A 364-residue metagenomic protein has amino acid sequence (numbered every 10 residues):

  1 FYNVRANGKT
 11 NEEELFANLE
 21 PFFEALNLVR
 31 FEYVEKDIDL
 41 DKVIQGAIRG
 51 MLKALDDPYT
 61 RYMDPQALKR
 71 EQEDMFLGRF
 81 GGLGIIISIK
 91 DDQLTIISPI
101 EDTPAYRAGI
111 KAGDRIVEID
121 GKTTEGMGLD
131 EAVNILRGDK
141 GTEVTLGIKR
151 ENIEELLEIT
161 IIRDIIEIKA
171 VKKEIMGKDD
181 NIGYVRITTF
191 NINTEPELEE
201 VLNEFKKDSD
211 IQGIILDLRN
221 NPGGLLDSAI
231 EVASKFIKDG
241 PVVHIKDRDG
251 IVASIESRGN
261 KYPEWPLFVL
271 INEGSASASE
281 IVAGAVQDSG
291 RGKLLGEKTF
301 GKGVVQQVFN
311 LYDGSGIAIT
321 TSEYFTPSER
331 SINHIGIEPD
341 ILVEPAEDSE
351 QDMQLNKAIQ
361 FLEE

Functional and structural regions predicted by a protein language model:
F1-Y59, D208-S209: Terminal targeting/pro-maturation regions of precursor/exported proteins
R30-T95, E143-T145, K149-T160, E167-K173: Extended, small/polar residue-biased N-terminal targeting/export presequences and adjacent propeptide/linker tracts
L77-I119: Glycine-rich active-site/cofactor-binding loop and its immediate structural neighborhood
T95-S98, Y106-A112, D120-T123, G128-K302 (+1 more regions): Cleft-lining beta-strand/loop regions that shape enzyme active-site pockets
D313, A318-S322: Short acidic, Pro/Gly- and aromatic-enriched capping/linker segments at domain boundaries
I332, D348, M353-E364: Conserved functional hotspot residues or short segments at active or partner-binding sites across diverse domains
